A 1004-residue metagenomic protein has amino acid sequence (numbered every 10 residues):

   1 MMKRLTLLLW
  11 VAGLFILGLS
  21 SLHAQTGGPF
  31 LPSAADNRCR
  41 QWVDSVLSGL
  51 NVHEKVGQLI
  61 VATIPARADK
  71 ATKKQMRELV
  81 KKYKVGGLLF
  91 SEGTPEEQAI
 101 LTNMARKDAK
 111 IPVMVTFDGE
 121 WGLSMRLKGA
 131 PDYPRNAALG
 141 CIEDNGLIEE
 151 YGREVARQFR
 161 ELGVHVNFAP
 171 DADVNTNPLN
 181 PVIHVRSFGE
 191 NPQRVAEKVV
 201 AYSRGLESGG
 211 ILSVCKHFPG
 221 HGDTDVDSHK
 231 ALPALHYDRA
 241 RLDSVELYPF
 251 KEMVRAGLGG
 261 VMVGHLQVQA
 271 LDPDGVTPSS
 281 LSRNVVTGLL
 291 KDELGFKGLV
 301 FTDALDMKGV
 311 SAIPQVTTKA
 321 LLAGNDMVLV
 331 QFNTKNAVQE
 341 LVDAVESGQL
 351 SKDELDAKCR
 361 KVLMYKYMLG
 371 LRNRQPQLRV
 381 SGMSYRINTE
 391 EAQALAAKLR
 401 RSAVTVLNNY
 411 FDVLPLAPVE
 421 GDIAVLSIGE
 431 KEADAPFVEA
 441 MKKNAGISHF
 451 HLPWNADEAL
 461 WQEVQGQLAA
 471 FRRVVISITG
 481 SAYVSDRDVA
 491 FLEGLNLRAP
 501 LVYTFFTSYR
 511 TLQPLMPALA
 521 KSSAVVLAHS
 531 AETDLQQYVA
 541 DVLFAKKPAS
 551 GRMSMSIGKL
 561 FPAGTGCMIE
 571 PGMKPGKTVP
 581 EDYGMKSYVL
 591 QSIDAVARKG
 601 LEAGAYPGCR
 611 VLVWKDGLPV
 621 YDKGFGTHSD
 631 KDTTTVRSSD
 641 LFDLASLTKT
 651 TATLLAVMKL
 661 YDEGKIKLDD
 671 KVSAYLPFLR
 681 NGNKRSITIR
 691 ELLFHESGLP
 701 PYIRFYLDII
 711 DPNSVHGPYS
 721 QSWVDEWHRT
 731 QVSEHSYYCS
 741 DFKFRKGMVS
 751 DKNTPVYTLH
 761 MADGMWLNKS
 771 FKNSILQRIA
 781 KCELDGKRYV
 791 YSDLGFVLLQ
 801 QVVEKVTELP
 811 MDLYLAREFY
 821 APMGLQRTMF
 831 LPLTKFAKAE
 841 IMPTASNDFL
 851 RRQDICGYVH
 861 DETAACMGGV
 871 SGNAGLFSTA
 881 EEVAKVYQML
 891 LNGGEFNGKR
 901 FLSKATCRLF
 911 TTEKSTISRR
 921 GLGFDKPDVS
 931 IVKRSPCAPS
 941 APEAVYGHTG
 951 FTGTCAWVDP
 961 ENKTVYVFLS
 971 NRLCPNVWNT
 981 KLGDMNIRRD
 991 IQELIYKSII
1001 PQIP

Functional and structural regions predicted by a protein language model:
M1-G28: Bacterial Sec-dependent N-terminal signal peptides
A24-A62, A66-E78, D292, I313-D582 (+1 more regions): Preference for extracellular/luminal or secreted protein segments
N51, Q98-V113, L123-M125, E190-E354 (+1 more regions): Second-shell residues forming the walls of enzyme active-site clefts
K352-R360, M364-N373, F450-D457, S554-P562 (+5 more regions): Short, gly/Ser/Thr-rich active-site loops of penicillin-recognizing serine hydrolases
Y583-L644, K665-K667, N773, Q777-K781 (+2 more regions): Short, conserved catalytic-motif segment at the N-terminal edge
Q591-R598, V611-L612, G617, D640-D669 (+4 more regions): Active-site SXXK
A603-R610, K631-F694, E783-G795, S871-A874: Short active-site loop at a secondary-structure junction that contains or immediately precedes the catalytic residue(s)
R685-E943: Short, surface-exposed loop or secondary-structure junction motifs that flank catalytic or metal-binding residues
